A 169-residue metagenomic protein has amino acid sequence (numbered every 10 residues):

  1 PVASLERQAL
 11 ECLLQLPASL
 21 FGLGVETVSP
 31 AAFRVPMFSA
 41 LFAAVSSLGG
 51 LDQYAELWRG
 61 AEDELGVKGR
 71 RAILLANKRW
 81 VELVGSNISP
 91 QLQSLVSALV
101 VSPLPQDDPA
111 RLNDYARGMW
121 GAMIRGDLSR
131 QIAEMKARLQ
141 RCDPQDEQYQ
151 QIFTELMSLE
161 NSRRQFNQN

Functional and structural regions predicted by a protein language model:
P1-L74, V81, G85, V101 (+1 more regions): Non-catalytic protein-protein interaction segments used by genome-maintenance enzymes to assemble and couple activities
P17-G24, F42, L75, L92-L95 (+2 more regions): Short acidic (Asp/Glu) and glycine-rich catalytic loops that position anionic groups and cofactors
A32-P36, A40-E56, L65, G69 (+1 more regions): Short, small/acidic-rich helices and loops at N termini and domain boundaries of DNA replication/processing enzymes
